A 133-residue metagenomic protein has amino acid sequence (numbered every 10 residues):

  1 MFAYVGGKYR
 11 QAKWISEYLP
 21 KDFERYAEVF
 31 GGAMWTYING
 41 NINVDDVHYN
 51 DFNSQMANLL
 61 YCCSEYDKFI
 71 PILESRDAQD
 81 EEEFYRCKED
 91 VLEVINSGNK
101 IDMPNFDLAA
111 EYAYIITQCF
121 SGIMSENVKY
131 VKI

Functional and structural regions predicted by a protein language model:
M1-T36, I42: S-adenosyl-L-methionine
N43-I133: Class I S-adenosyl-L-methionine-dependent methyltransferase module
